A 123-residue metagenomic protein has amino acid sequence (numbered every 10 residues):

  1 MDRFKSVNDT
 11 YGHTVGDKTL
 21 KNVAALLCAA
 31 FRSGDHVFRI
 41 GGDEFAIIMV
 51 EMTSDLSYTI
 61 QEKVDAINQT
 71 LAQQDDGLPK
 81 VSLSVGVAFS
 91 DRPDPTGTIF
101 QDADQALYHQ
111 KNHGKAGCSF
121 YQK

Functional and structural regions predicted by a protein language model:
D2-R32, F38-G42, A46-I47, S54-Q61 (+2 more regions): Conserved long alpha-helical elements within nucleotide-processing catalytic cores of c-di-GMP signaling and class III
L26-A30, K63-Q74: Generic non-transmembrane alpha-helical segments
R39, N68-S84, K111: Catalytic core regions of nucleotide second-messenger enzymes
F45, L83-V87: A structural signal for short, well-ordered beta-strand segments
I48-V50, A88-S90: Short hydrophobic/aromatic beta-strand micro-patches that form the beta-sheet surface supporting nucleotide- or nucleic
Y58-Q61, D75, F89-S119: Catalytic-core segments of nucleotide cyclases and related cyclic-nucleotide turnover enzymes
Q122-K123: Non-catalytic signal-transmission and effector/linker regions of two-component phosphorelay proteins
